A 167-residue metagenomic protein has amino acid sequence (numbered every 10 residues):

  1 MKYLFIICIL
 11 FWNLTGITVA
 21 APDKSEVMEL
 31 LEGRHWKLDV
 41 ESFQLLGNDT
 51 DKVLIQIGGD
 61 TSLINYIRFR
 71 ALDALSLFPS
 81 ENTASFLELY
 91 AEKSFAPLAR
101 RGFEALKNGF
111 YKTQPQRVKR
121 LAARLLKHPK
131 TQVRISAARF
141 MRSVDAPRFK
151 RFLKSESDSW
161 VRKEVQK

Functional and structural regions predicted by a protein language model:
M1-A20: Classical Sec-dependent N-terminal signal peptides that target proteins to the secretory pathway
K2, L126-P129, R148-K150, V165-Q166: Generic low-polarity alpha-helical segments
F5-I6, T61-L63, R100, K127 (+1 more regions): Helix-centric, low-specificity signal for extended rod-like, repetitive segments
A21-M28, G47-G59, S80-E92, K112-L126 (+1 more regions): Amphipathic alpha-helical scaffolding segments comprising HEAT/armadillo-like alpha-solenoid repeats
M28-G47, Y66-S80, L89, A99-T113 (+2 more regions): Structural detector for internal amphipathic alpha-helices that build alpha-solenoid repeat scaffolds
S62-I64, S94-A96, P129-K130, S157-V161: Short inter-helical turns and helix N-cap capping residues of alpha-solenoid HEAT/ARM repeat scaffolds
R151-K167: Terminal, low-structured helical/coil segments at or just beyond the last alpha-helical repeat
